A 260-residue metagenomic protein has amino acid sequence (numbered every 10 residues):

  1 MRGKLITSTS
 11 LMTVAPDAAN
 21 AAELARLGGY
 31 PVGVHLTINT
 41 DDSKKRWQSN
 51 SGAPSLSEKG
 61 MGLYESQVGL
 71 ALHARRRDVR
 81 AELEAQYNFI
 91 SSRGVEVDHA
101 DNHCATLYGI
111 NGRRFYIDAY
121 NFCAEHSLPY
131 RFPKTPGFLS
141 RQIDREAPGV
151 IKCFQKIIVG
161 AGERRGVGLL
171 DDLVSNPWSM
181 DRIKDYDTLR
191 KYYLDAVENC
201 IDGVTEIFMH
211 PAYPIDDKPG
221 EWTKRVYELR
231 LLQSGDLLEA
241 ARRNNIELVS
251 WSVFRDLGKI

Functional and structural regions predicted by a protein language model:
M1-A15: A short alpha/beta connector and helix-capping loop motif
M1-G3, A18-P31, R46-E58, I90-G94 (+3 more regions): Acidic (Asp/Glu)-rich catalytic clusters
I6-S8, G29-H35, V97-D101, P129-R131 (+3 more regions): Structural preference for beta-strand elements that scaffold enzyme active sites
M12-V14, H35-N39, H103-L107, T135-F138 (+3 more regions): Active-site beta-loop-alpha junctions enriched in small/polar residues
T40, R46-H99: Active-site gating/metal-coordination segments in enzymes
E84-R164, G168, M180-T188, E198: Catalytic domains of cell-wall/extracellular-matrix polysaccharide-remodeling enzymes, centered on de-N-acetylation
S92-R93, T188-E221: Catalytic grooves of carbohydrate-active enzymes
G220-I260: C-terminal domain-boundary segment and adjacent tail
